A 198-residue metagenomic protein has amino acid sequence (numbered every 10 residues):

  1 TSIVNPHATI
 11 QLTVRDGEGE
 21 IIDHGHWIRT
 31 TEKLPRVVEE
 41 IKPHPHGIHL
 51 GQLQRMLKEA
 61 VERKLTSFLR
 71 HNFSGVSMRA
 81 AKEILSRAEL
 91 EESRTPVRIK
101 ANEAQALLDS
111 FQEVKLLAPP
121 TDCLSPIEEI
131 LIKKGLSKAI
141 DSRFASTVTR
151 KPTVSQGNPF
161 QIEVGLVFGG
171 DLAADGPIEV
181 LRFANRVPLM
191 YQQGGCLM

Functional and structural regions predicted by a protein language model:
T1-M198: N-terminal assembly/transducer modules of large multi-domain enzymes, emphasizing dimerization/partner-binding
